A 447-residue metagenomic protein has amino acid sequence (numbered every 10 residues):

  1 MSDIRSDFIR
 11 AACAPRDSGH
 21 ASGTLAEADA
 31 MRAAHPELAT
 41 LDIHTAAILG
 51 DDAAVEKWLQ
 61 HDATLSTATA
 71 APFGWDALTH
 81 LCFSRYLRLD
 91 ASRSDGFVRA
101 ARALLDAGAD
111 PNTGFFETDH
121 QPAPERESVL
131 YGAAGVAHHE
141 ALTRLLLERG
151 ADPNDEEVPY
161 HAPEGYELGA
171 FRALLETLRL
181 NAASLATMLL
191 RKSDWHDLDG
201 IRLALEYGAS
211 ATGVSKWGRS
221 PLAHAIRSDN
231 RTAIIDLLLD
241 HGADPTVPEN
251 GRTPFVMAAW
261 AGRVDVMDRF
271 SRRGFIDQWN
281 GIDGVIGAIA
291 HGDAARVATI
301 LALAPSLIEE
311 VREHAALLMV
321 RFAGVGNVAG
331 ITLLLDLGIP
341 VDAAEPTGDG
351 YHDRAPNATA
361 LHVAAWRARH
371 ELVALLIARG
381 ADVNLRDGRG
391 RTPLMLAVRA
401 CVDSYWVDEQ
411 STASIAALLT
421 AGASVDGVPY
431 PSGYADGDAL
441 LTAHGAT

Functional and structural regions predicted by a protein language model:
S2-S22, H35-L38, D42, A173-S184 (+3 more regions): Ankyrin-repeat-protein effector appendages
D3-D17, E37-T45, T67-R88, G114-A134 (+9 more regions): Ankyrin-repeat boundary/"N-cap" motif
A14-H20, R85-R99, A134-G135, H139 (+3 more regions): Short coil/turn connectors between adjacent alpha-helices in alpha-solenoid helical repeat scaffolds
E27, A54, A100, A141-L142 (+9 more regions): Conserved ankyrin/ankyrin-like repeat signature
A28-P36, L59-L65, A101-D110, R144-A151 (+9 more regions): Ankyrin repeat domain, specifically the short helix-to-loop turn at the C-terminus of the second helix of each repeat
G50, G96, A137-H138, Y166 (+8 more regions): Ankyrin-repeat intra-repeat helix-capping/turn positions
A223-H224, S228-D240, D244-T246, H370-T420: Ankyrin-repeat and related helical/solenoid repeat scaffolds used for protein-protein interactions
R227-S228, T232-R273: Extended, hydrophobic interaction surfaces within ordered domains
